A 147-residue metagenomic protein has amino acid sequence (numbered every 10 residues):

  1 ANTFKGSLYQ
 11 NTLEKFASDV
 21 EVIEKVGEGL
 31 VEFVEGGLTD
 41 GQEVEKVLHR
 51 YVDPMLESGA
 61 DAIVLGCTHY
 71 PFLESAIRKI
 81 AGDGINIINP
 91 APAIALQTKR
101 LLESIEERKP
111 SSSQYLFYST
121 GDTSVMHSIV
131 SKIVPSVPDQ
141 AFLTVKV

Functional and structural regions predicted by a protein language model:
A1-V147: Non-catalytic structural scaffold of enzyme domains
